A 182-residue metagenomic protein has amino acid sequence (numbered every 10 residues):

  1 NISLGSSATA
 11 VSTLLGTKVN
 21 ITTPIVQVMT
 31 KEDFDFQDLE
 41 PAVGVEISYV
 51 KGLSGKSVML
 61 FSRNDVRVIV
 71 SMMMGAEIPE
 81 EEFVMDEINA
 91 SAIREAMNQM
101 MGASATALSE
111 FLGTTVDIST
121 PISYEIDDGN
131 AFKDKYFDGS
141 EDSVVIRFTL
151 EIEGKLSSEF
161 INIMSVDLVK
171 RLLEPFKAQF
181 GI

Functional and structural regions predicted by a protein language model:
N1-G181: Composition-driven recognition of glycine/serine/threonine/acidic- and proline-rich low-complexity segments and repeats
